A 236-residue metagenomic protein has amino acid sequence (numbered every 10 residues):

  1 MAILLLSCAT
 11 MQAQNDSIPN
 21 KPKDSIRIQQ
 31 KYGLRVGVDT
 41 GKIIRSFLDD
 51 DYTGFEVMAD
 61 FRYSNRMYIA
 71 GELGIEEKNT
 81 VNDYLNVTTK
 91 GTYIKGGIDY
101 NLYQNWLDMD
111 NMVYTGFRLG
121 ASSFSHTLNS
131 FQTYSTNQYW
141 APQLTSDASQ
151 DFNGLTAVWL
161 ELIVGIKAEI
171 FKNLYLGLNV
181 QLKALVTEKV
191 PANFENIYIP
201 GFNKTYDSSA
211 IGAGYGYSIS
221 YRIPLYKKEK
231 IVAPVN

Functional and structural regions predicted by a protein language model:
P22-Y32, R66, Q104-M112, I170-L176 (+1 more regions): Short loop/turn motifs that connect adjacent beta-strands in outer-membrane beta-barrel proteins
K23, K42-R45, T80-N86, S146-F152 (+1 more regions): Extracellular loop and loop/strand-boundary signature of outer-membrane beta-barrel proteins
S25-R27, T53-S64, T89-N101: Feature captures outer-membrane beta-barrel proteins of Gram-negative bacteria and organelles
Y32, D51-F55, K90-I94, N111 (+2 more regions): Residues that define the transmembrane beta-barrel architecture of outer-membrane proteins
G33-L48, I69-E77: Transmembrane beta-strand segments that form the barrel wall of outer-membrane beta-barrel proteins
L34-V38, I69-G71, I94-G96, N111-F117 (+4 more regions): Transmembrane beta-strands of outer-membrane beta-barrel proteins
M67, E72-A141, I219-I223: Gram-negative (and chloroplast) outer-membrane scaffold detector with strong preference for beta-barrel transmembrane
R118-G214, S218-V232: Outer-membrane beta-barrel transmembrane domain signature
